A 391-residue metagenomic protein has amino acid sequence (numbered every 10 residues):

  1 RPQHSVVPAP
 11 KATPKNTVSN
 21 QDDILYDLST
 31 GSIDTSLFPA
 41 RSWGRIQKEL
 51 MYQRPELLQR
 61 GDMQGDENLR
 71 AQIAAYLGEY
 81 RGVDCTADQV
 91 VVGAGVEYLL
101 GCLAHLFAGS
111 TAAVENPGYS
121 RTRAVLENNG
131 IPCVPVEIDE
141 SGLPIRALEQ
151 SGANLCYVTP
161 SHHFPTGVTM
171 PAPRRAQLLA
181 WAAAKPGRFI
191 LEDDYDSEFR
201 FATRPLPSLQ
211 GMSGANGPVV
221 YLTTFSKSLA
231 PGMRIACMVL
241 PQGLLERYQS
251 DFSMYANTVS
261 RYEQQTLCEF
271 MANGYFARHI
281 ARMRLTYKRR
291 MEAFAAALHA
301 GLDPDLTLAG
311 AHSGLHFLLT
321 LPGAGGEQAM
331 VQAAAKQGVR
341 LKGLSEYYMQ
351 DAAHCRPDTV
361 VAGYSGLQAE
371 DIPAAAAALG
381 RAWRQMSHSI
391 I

Functional and structural regions predicted by a protein language model:
R1-K48, S253-S260, C268-M271, A281-T286 (+5 more regions): N-terminal basic, amphipathic alpha-helical segments
I33, S161-F164, K227: Short glycine-rich anion-binding loops that position phosphate/pyrophosphate groups of nucleotides and phosphorylated
Q47-G187, E198, A202-A215, V220 (+3 more regions): Conserved core of the PLP fold type I
N116-V125, A153, F189-I190, R200 (+6 more regions): A generic "structured core" feature
L191-D196, D303: Conserved acidic functional residues
G217-L285: Conserved core segment of the aminotransferase class I/II
